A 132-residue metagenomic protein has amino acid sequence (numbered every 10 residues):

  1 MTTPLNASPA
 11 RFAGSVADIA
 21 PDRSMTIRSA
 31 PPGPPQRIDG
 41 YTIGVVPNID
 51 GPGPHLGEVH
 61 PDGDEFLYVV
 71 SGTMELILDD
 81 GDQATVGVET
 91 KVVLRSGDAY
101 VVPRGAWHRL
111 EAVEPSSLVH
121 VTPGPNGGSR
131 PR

Functional and structural regions predicted by a protein language model:
M1-G57, V92: A short, N-terminal "cap"/entry segment at the start of jelly-roll beta-barrel domains of the cupin/DSBH fold
T2-A17, W107-R132: Double-stranded beta-helix
G33-Q36, D64, H108, V119: Hydrophobic/basic alpha-helical segments enriched in Actinobacteria
Y41, G63-F66, S116: Short, surface-exposed beta-edge/turn micro-motifs
E58-V59, D64-V69, K91-V92, Y100 (+1 more regions): His/acidic/aromatic-lined binding-pocket segments of jelly-roll/cupin-type domains and related regulatory beta-sandwich
P61-D82, V121: Short, conserved beta-strand element in jelly-roll/cupin
D62, D98, A106, E114-P115: A generic "binding-loop/recognition-motif" signal
G81-R104: Short acidic-glycine-tyrosine-enriched beta hairpin
